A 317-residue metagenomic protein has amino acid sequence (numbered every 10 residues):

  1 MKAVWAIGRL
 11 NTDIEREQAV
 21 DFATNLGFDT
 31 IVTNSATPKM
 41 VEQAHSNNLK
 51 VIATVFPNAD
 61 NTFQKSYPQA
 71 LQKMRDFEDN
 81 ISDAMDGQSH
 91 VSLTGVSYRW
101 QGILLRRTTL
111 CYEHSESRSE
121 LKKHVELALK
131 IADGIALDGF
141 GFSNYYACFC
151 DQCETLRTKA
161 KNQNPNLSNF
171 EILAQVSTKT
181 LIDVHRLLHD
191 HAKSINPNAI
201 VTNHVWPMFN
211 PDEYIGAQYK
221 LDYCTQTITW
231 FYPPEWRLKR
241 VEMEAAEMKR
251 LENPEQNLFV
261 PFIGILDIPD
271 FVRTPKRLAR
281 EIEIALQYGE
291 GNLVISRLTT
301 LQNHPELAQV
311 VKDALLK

Functional and structural regions predicted by a protein language model:
K2-V4, G8-Q43, I52, L127-I135 (+2 more regions): Catalytic domains of carbohydrate-active enzymes, especially glycoside hydrolases
W5-G8, V32-N34, K50-F56, A136-D138 (+4 more regions): A cross-family glycoside hydrolase active-site/sugar-binding cleft signature
W5-N11, L26-N34, Q101-S119, N169-I182 (+3 more regions): The substrate-binding groove and active-site-proximal loops of carbohydrate-active enzymes, especially glycoside
A53-L129, R186: Active-site-adjacent "subsite" loops/lids of carbohydrate-active enzymes
T54-F77, F140-F170, T299, V311-D313: Aromatic- and carboxylate-enriched substrate-binding clefts and catalytic-loop regions of carbohydrate-active enzymes
E120, L127-D138, S143-N203: Active-site neighborhood of glycoside hydrolase catalytic domains
E171-R273, E281, E306, K312-L316: Glycoside hydrolase catalytic-domain groove-lining segments
I284, Y288-K317: Carbohydrate-binding surfaces of carbohydrate-active enzymes
